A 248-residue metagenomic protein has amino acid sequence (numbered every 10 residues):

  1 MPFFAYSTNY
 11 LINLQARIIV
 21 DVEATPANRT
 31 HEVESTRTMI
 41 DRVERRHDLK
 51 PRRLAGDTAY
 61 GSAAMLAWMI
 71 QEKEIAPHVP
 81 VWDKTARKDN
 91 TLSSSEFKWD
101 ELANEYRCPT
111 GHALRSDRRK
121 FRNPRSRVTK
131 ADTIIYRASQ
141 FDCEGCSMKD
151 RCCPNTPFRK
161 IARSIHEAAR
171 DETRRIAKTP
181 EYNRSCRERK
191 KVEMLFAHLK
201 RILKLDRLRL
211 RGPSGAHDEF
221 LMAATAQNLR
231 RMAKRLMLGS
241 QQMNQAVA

Functional and structural regions predicted by a protein language model:
M1-A248: Anion-binding and metal-coordination hotspots
